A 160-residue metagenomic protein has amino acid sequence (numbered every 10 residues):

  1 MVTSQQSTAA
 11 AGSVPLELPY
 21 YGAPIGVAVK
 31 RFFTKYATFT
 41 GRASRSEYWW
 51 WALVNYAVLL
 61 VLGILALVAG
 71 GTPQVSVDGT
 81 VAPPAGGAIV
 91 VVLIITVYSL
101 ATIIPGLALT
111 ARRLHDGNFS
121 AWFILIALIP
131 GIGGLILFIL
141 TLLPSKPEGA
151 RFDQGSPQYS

Functional and structural regions predicted by a protein language model:
V2-V54, G106-W122, I139-S160: Membrane-interface extramembranous regions at the lipid-water interface
S4, L59-I103, A127: Membrane-helix interface segments in multi-pass membrane proteins
E47, W51, A88, V92-T96 (+2 more regions): Residue-level signature of transmembrane alpha-helical entry/exit and packing/kink sites in multi-pass membrane
L53-G63, G133: Hydrophobic alpha-helical membrane-insertion segments
L67-A69, G134, L140-T141: Short, charged/polar low-complexity linear motifs in solvent-exposed/disordered segments
V75-S76, G133, G149, Y159: A broad, structure-centric signal for solvent-exposed, well-ordered loop/edge residues that line or flank functional
L93-T96, L100-R113, A121, G134: Amphipathic alpha-helical interface surfaces
A127-G133: Short hydrophobic membrane-inserting alpha-helices and related fusion/pore-forming segments
